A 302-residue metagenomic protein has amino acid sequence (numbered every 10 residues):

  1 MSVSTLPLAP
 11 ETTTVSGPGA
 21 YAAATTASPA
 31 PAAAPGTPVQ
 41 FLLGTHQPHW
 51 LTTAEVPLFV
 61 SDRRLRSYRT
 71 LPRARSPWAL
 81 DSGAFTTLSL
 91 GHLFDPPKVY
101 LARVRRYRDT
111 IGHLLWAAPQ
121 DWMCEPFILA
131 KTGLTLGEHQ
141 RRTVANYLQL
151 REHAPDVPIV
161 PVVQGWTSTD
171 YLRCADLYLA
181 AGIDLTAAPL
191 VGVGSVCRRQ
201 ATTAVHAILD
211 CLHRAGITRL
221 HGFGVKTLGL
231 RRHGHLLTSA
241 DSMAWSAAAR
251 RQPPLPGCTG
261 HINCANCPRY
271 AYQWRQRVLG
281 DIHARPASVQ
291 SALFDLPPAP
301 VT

Functional and structural regions predicted by a protein language model:
S2-A145, A299-T302: Non-catalytic, usually N-terminal nucleic-acid engagement modules in DNA/RNA processing proteins
S2-T52, E152, A180, A207-L220 (+1 more regions): Alpha/beta catalytic cores of nucleotide-metabolism and tRNA/nucleoside-modifying enzymes
V60-S61, W78, P97-L101, L136-E138 (+4 more regions): Short, low-complexity, polar/charged sequence segments that are solvent-exposed and flexible
R64-L65, G83-T86, S195-R198, M243-R251: Short, acidic/turn-prone active-site loops that include or flank metal/cofactor- and phosphate-binding residues
P72-R73, L90-K98, L114-P119, R151-P155 (+4 more regions): Low-complexity, flexible helical/coil segments
Y100, V104, Y171-A175, W274 (+1 more regions): Generic structural signal of hydrophobic/aromatic residues within well-ordered alpha-helices of folded domains
R105-A240: Eukaryote-skewed repeat-based solenoidal scaffolds used as protein-protein interaction platforms, primarily
